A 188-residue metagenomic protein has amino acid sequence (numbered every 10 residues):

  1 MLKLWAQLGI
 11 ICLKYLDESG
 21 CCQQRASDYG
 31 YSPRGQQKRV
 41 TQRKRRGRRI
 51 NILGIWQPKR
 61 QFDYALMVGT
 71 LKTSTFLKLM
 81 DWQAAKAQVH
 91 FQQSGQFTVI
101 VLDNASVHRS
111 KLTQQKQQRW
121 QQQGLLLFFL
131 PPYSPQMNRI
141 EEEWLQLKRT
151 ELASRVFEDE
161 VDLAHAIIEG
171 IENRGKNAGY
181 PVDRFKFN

Functional and structural regions predicted by a protein language model:
M1-N188: Short functional hotspots at interaction and active-site rims
